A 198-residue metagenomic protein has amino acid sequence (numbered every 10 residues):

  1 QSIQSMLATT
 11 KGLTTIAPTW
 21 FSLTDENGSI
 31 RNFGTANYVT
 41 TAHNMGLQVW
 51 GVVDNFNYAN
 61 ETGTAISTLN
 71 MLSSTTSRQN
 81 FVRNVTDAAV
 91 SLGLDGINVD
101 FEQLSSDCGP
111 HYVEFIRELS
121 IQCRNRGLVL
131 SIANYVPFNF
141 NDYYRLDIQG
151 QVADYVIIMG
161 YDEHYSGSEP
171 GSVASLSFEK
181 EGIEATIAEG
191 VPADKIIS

Functional and structural regions predicted by a protein language model:
Q1, F21, D54-F56, E102-L104 (+2 more regions): Active-site beta-loop-alpha junctions enriched in small/polar residues
Q1, T14-P18, V49-V53, I97-V99 (+3 more regions): Hydrophobic faces of well-ordered beta-strands that scaffold small-molecule active sites in alpha/beta enzyme cores
Q1-N84: Glycan-recognition patch characteristic of GH18 chitinases/ENGases and related GlcNAc/peptidoglycan-binding proteins
G12, A17, G93-D95, V152 (+1 more regions): Short loop/turn motifs at secondary-structure junctions
I16-S22, A89-S105, M159: Short acidic catalytic loops
D25-G34, R83, S106-I197: Substrate-binding surface in catalytic domains of secreted glycosidases
